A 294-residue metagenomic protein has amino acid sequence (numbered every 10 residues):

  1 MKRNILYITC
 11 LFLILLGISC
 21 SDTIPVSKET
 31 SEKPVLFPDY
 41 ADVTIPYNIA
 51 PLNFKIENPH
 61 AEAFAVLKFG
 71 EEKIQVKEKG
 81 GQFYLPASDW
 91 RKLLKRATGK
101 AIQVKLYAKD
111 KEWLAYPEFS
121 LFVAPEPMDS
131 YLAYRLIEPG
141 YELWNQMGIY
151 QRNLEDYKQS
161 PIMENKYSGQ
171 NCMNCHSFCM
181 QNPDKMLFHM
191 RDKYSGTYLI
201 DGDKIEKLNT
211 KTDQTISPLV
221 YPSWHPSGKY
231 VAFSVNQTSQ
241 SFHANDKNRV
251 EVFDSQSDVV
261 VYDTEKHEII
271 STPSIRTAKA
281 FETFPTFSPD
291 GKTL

Functional and structural regions predicted by a protein language model:
G17-S19: C-terminal motif of bacterial Sec signal peptides marking the signal peptidase cleavage site
S21-T23: Bacterial signal peptide processing site
E29-D39, E72-D89, E155-C172, I200-P218 (+1 more regions): Multi-bladed beta-propeller domains
L36, W113-E142, Q214-T215: Low-complexity, Pro/Ser/Thr- and charge-rich linker/hinge segments at domain boundaries
D39-N58: Contiguous beta-strand segments within globular domains
V123-D129, S168-Q170, S177-K185, H189-M190 (+3 more regions): Blade-terminus and WD-like Trp-Asp/Gly-His loop motifs, strongest in beta-propeller folds
S130-L143, F233-D254: Short, conserved, GDST-rich strand-edge loop motifs in beta-rich repeat architectures
A133-N209, Q214-T215: Conserved, compact domain cores that house catalytic/ligand-binding motifs in diverse enzymes and effector modules
